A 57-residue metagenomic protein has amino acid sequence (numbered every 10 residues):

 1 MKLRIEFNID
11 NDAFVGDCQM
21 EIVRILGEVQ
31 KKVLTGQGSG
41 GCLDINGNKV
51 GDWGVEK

Functional and structural regions predicted by a protein language model:
M1-G27: N-terminal acidic leader/helix
K32-K57: Short, intrinsically disordered low-complexity segments
